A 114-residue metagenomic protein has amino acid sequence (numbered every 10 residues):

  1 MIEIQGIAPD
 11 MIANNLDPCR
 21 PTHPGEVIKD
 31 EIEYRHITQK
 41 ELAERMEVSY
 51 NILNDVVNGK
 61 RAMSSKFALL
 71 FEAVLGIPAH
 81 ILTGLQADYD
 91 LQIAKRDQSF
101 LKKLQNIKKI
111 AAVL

Functional and structural regions predicted by a protein language model:
M1-D30, Y34-R35, K103-I107, A111-L114: N-terminal flexible/basic segments that precede or flank functional cores
E31, R45-M46, V56-G59, L85: Residues in the recognition helix of alpha-helical DNA-binding motifs
H36-I37, K66: Residue-level signal for the short linker/turn that defines the boundary of a DNA-recognition helix
I37-D55: Short alpha-helical DNA-recognition segment
S49, K60, L75, Q86-Y89: The DNA-recognition helices of helix-turn-helix-type DNA-binding domains
K60-A73: Short, basic-rich loop-to-helix N-cap that marks the start of a DNA-contacting helix
T83-L114: Short, charged recognition helix plus adjacent turn of helix-turn-helix-like nucleic-acid-binding domains
